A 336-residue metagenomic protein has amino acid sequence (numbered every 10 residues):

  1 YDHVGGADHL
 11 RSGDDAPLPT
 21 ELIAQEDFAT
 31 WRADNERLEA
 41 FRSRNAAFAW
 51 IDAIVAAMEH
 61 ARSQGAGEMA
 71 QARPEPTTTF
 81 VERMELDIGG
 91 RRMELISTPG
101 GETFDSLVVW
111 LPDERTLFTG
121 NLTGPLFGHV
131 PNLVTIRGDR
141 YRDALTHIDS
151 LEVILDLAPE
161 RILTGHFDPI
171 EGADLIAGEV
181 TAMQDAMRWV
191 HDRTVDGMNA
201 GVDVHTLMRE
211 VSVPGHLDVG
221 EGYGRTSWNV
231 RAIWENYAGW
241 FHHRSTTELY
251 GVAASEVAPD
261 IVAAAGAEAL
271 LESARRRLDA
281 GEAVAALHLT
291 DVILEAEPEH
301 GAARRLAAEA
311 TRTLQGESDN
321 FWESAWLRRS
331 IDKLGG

Functional and structural regions predicted by a protein language model:
Y1-P76, V81, E85: Active-site HxH/HxHxD metal-binding segment of metal-dependent hydrolases
H3-V4, F104, L287: Short, well-ordered alpha-helical microsegments
W31, A40-F41, A53-H60, D156-R161 (+1 more regions): Accessory terminal helices/loops
P74, E85, R92-A200: Metallo-beta-lactamase
T78, S106-V108, P259-D260: Long, charged/polar, soluble alpha-helical segments
T78-L95, L122-D139, V204-S227, R231-W234: Short, charged N-terminal helix-start/capping segments
